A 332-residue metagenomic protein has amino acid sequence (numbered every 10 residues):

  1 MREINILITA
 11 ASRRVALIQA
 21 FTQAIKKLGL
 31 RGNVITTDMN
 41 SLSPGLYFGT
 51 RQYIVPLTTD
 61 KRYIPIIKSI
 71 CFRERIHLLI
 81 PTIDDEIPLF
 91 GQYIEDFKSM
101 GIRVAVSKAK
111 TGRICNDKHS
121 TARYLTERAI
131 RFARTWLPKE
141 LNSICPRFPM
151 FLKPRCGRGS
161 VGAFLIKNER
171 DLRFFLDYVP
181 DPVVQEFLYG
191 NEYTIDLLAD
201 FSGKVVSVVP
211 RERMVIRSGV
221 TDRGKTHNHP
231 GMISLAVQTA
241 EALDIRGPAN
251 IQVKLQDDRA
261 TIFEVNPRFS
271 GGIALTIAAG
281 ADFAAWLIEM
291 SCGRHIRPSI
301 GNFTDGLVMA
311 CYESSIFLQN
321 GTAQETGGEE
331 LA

Functional and structural regions predicted by a protein language model:
M1-A105: ATP-binding N-terminal substructure of ATP-dependent carboxylate-amine bond-forming enzymes
I4, A133, F148-M150, V161 (+4 more regions): Change "...and in nucleic-acid phosphodiester-cleaving endonucleases..." to "...and in nucleic-acid processing enzymes
G29-R31, F132, R246-N250: Short secondary-structure junction motifs
E74, N228-A332: ATP-dependent carboxylate activation and anion-phosphoryl transfer catalytic cores that bind Mg-ATP to form
A109-G190, F201-K204, P230, S234: Active-site nucleotide/adenylate-binding loops and adjacent lid/helix of ATP-dependent enzymes
F164-D244, K254-L255, R259-T261: Phosphate-binding site of ATP-dependent enzymes
